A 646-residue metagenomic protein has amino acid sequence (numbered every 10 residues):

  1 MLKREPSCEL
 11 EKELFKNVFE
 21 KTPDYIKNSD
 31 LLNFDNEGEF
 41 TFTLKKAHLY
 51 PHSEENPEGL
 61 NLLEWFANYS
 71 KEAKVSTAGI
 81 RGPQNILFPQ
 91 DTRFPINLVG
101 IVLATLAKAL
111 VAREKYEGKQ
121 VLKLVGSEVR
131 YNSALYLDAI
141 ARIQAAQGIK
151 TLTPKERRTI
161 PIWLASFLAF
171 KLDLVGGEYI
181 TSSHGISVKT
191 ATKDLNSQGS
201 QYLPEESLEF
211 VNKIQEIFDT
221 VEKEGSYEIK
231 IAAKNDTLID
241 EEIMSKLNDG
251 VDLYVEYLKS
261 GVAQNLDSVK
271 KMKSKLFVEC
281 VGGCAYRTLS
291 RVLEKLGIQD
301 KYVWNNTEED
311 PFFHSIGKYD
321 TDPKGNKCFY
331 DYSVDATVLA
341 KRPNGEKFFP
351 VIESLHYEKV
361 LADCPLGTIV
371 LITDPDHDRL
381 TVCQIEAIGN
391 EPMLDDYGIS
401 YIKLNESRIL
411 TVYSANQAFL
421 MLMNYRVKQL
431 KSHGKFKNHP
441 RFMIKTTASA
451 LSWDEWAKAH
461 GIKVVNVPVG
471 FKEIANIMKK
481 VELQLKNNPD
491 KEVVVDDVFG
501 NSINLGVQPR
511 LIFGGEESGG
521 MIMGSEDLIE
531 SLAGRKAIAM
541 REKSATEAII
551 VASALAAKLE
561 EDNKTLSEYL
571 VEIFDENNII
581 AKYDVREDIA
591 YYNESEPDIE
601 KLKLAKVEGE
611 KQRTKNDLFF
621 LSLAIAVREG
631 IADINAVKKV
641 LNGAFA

Functional and structural regions predicted by a protein language model:
L2-Y50, K115-Y202, W453-E455: Ferredoxin-reductase
K3-F42, N61-K74, P83, T190-D363 (+3 more regions): Gly/Ser/Thr-enriched, mixed-charge loops and adjacent short helices that form phosphate/oxyanion-binding elements
K45-I101: Positively charged, low-complexity intrinsically disordered leader regions
Y69-D91, S182-G185, C280-C284, T288 (+4 more regions): Conserved phosphate/anionic-ligand binding catalytic regions in large, soluble enzymes, centered on
V102-K123, K259-M272, G434: Glycine-rich phosphate/diphosphate-binding loops that line cofactor/substrate pockets in enzymes
G118-E128, K275-V278, R441-T447, I512: Short glycine-rich phosphate-binding loop at a beta-alpha junction
L122-K189, R291-Q384, K479, K486: N-terminal small/polar loop signature for handling phosphorylated ligands or for N-terminal nucleophile
I369, T373-P375, C383-Y397, R408 (+3 more regions): Phosphate-binding and adjacent anionic-ligand microenvironments
